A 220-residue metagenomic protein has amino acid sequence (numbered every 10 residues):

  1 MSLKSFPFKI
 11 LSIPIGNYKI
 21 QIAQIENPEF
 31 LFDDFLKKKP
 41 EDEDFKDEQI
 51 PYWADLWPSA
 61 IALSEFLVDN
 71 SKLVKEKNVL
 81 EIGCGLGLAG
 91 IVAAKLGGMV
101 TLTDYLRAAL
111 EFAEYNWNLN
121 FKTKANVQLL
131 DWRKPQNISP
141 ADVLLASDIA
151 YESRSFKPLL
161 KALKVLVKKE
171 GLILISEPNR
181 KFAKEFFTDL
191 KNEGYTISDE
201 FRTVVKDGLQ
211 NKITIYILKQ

Functional and structural regions predicted by a protein language model:
M1-Q220: S-adenosylmethionine-dependent methyltransferases
